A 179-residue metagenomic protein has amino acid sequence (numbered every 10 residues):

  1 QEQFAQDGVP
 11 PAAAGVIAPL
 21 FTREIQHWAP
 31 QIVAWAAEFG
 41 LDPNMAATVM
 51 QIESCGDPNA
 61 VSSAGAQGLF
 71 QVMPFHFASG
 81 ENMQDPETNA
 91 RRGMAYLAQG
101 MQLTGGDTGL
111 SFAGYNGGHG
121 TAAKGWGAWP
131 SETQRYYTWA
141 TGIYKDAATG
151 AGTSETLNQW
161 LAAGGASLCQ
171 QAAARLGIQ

Functional and structural regions predicted by a protein language model:
Q1-A18, T156-Q179: An acidic, Gly/Ser/Thr/Pro-rich helix-cap/linker signature
Q3-G56, E87-T88, M94, A151: Export/targeting segments at the very N-terminus of extracytoplasmic proteins
P19-H27, A36-N44, S63, Q67 (+3 more regions): Soluble non-cytosolic domains of exported or imported proteins
P30-A34, N44-A47, R91-A98, G109 (+3 more regions): Solvent-exposed, polar/charged alpha-helical surfaces in well-ordered, non-transmembrane soluble domains, broadly
V33, A37-E38, Q51-C55, P74 (+3 more regions): Sec-exported extracytoplasmic/periplasmic mature domains
N44-T48, A60, G105-G114, A151-S154: Surface-exposed patches in mature extracellular/periplasmic domains of secreted proteins
V61-E81, R92-A95, A113, Y136-A140: Substrate-binding/active-site groove segments that recognize and process beta-1,4-linked N-acetyl-hexosamine
H76, T88, S111-L161: Catalytic and substrate-binding regions of cell-wall glycan-acting enzymes that process beta-1,4-linked
